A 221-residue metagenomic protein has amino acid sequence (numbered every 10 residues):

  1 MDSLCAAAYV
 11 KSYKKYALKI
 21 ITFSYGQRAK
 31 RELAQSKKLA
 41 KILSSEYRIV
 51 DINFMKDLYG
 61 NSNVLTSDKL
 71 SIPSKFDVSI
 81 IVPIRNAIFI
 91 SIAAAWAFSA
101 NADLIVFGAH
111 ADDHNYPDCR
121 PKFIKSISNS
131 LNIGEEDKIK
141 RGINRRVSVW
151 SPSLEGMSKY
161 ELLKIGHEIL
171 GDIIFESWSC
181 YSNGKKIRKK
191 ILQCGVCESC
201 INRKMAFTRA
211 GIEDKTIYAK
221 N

Functional and structural regions predicted by a protein language model:
M1-L170: ATP-dependent adenylation/nucleotidyltransferase module used to activate substrates
I21, D77-V78, E176, K190 (+2 more regions): Glycine-rich, flexible loop/turn motifs
A87, S91, W178-M205: Local cysteine-cluster metal-coordination motifs and their immediate loop/turn environment, predominantly Fe-S cluster
D113, F207-T208: Glycine-rich nucleotide phosphate-binding loop and flanking beta-alpha elements of Rossmann-like dinucleotide-binding
E135, T208-G211: Short amphipathic alpha-helical interaction/hinge segments
G171-S177: Active-site and glycan-interaction determinants of carbohydrate-active enzymes
G211-N221: Short cysteine/histidine-rich metal-coordination sites, predominantly Zn2+-binding motifs
